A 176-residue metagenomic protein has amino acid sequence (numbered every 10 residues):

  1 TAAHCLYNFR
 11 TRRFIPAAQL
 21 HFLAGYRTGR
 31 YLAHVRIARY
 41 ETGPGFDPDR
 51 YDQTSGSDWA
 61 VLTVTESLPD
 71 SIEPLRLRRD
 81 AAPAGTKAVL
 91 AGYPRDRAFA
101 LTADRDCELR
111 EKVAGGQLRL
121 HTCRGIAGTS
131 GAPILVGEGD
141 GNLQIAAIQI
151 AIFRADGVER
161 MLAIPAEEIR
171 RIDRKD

Functional and structural regions predicted by a protein language model:
T1: Cytochrome P450 catalytic-core helices
C5-L6, Y26-G29, E66-P69, R95 (+2 more regions): Acidic glycine-/aspartate-rich tracts in secreted/extracellular proteins
Y7, T11-P69: Conserved catalytic-core segment of clan PA serine endopeptidases
R12-F14, T28-Y31, E138-Q144, G157: Short, solvent-exposed loop/turn segments that connect beta-strands within catalytic domains and beta-strand-rich
A38-D47, C123-G128, I150-A155: Short, solvent-exposed aromatic-acidic interface loops
G56-W59, V64-G125: Chymotrypsin/trypsin-fold serine protease catalytic domain
D70, A146-D176: C-terminal cap/linker of serine protease catalytic domains
R124-Q149: Catalytic nucleophile loop of clan PA
